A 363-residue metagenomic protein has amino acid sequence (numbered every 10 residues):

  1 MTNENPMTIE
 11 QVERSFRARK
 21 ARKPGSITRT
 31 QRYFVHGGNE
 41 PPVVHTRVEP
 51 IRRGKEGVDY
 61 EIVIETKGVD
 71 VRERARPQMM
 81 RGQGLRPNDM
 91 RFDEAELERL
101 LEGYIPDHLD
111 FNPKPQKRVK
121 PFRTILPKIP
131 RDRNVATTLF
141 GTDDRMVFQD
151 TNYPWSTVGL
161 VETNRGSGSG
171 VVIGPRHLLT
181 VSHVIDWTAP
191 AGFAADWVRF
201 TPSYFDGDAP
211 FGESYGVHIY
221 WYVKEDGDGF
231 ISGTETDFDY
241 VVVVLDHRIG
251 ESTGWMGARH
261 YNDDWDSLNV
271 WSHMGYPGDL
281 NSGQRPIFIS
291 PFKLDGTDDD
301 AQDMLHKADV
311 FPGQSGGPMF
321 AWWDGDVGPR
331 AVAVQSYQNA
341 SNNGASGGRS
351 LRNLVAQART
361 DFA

Functional and structural regions predicted by a protein language model:
T2-V172: Protease-domain processing segments flanking chymotrypsin-fold serine proteases, especially trypsin-like
R131-S156, L160-S167, D186, P190-E251: Conserved catalytic-core segment of clan PA serine endopeptidases
T151-P154, N164-R165, V172-I173, A191-A194 (+5 more regions): Extracellular/periplasmic catalytic domains that process cell-envelope and extracellular macromolecules
V171, D309-Q335: Catalytic nucleophile loop of clan PA
R176, T180: Cytochrome P450 catalytic-core helices
V181-V184, V332-S341: Short beta->alpha transition motifs characteristic of CBS
P190-G192, D206-P210, D300, W323-R330: Short, solvent-exposed loop/turn segments that connect beta-strands within catalytic domains and beta-strand-rich
V217, T236-G313, S346-A356: Chymotrypsin/trypsin-fold serine protease catalytic domain
